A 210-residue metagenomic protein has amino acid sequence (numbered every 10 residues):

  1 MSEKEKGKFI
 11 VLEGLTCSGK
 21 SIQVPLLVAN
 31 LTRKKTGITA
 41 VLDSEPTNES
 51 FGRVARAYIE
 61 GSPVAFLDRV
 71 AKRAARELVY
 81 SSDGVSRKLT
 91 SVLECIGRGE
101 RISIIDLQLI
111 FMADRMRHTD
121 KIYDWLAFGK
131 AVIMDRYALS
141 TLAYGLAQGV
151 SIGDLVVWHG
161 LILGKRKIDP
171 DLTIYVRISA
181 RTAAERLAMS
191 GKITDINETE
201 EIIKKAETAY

Functional and structural regions predicted by a protein language model:
S2-G7: Phosphate-binding P-loop
L12: Hydrophobic anchor at the beta1->P-loop junction of P-loop NTPases
L15: P-loop (Walker A) phosphate-binding loop of NTP-binding proteins
K20: Conserved lysine of the Walker
Q23, L27: Hydrophobic positions on the alpha1 helix immediately C-terminal to the Walker A/P-loop
T32-G37: Short helix-capping segments at alpha-helix termini
I38-V157: ATP-dependent small-molecule kinase phosphotransfer cores that center on conserved nucleotide phosphate-binding segments
L139-T208: A glycine- and Lys/Arg-enriched "phosphate-lid" helix/loop adjacent to the NTP-binding pocket of small-molecule kinases
